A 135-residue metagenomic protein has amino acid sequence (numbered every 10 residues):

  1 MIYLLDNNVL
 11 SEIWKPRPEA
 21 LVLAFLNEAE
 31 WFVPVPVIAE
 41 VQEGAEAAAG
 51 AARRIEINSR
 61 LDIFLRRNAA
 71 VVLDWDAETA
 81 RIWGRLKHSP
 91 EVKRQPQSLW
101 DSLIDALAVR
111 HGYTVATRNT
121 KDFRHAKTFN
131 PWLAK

Functional and structural regions predicted by a protein language model:
M1, D105-K135: Acidic, PIN/NYN-like endoribonuclease modules and their adjacent C-terminal/linker elements
M1-V37, E46-I63, K135: Short, well-structured N-terminal submotif of metal-dependent ribonuclease cores
L5-D6, P34, Q97-S98, N119-T120: Histidine- and aromatic-rich ligand-binding microenvironments
V9, V37-E40, T79, D122: Short, well-ordered alpha-helical scaffold segment located in the soluble/lumenal catalytic or ligand-binding core
E12-I13, G44, W83, A126: Residues that scaffold the ATP/ADP-binding catalytic core of kinase and kinase-like folds
A24-L26, L65, P90, A108: A generic structural signal for well-ordered alpha-helical segments
E30, V71, K127-N130: Conserved beta-strand segments of alpha/beta enzyme cores
E43-E46, A70-R118: Active-site neighborhoods of divalent-metal-dependent phosphate/nucleic-acid chemistry enzymes
